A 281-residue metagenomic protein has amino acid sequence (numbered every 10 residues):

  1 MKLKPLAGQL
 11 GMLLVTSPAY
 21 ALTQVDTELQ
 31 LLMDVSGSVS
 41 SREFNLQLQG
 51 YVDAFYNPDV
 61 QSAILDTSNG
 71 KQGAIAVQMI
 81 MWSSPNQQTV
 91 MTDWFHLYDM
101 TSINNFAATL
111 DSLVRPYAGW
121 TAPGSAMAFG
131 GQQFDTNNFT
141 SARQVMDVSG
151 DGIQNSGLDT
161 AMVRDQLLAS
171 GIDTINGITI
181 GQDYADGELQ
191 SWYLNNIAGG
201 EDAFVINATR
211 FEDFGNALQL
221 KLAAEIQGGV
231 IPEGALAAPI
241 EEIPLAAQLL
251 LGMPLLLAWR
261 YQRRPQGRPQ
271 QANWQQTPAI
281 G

Functional and structural regions predicted by a protein language model:
M1-G8, A246: Bacterial N-terminal signal peptides that target proteins for export
T16-P18: N-terminal signal peptide c-region/cleavage motif recognized by signal peptidases
T23-M91, A126-G130, V145-S149, N176-I178: Von Willebrand factor
Q87-V90, H96-Q144, G177-L189, D213 (+1 more regions): Von Willebrand factor
G152-N196: VWA/integrin I-like adhesion module and closely mimicked acidic/polar interface patches used
A169, E201-P239: C-terminal "exit" segments of structured domains
E241-Y261: A short, hydrophobic C-terminal helix/tail in secreted or cell-surface proteins
L257-G281: C-terminal membrane-anchoring or membrane-association module
